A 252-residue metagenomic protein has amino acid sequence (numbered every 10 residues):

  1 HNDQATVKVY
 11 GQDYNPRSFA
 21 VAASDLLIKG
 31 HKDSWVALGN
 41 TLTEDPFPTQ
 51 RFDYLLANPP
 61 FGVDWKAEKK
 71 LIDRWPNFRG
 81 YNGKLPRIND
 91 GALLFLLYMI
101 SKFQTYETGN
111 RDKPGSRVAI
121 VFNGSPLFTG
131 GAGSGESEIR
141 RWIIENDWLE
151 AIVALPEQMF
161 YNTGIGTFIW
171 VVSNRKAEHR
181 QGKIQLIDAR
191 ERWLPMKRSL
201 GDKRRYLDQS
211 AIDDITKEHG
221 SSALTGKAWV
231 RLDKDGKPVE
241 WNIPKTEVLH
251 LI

Functional and structural regions predicted by a protein language model:
H1-Q4: Conserved SAM-binding loop of SAM-dependent methyltransferases across substrates and taxa, primarily the Class I
K8-D13: Conserved SAM-binding motif I beta-strand of class I
Y14-Q50: S-adenosyl-L-methionine
D45, T49-I252: A conserved structural/catalytic subdomain of Rossmann-like adenosyl-cofactor enzymes
